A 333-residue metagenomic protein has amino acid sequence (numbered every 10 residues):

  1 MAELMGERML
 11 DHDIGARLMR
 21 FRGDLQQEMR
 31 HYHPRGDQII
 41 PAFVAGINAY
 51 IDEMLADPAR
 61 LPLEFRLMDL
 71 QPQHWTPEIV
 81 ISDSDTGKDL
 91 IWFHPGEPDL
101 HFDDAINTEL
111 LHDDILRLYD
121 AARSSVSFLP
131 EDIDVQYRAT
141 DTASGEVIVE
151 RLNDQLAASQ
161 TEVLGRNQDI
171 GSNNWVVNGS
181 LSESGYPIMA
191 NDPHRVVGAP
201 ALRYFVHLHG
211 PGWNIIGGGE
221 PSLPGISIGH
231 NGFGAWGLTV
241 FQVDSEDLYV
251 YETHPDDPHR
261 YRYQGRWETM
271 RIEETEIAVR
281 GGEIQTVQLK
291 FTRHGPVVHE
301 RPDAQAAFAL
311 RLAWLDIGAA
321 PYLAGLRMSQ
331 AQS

Functional and structural regions predicted by a protein language model:
M1-G36, H207-G225, T253-R266: Aromatic/His-enriched, Gly/Pro-containing loop or helix-boundary segments that lie immediately adjacent to catalytic
M1-I188, P193, A199: Substrate-recognition/specificity elements adjacent to catalytic centers across diverse enzyme folds
D69, G179-L181, P193-V197, L208-G210 (+4 more regions): Short, flexible loop/turn elements at secondary-structure junctions
S84, H101-D103, G185-Y186, V197-A201 (+7 more regions): Short helix/loop capping segments that flank catalytic or ligand/cofactor-binding pockets
S159-P187, A199, F205, P296-A331: Glycine-rich loop/turn
N174, G185-I188, P224-I226, F233-A235 (+2 more regions): Beta-sheet entry/capping signal
N214-Q285, L326-Q330: Compact, glycine/acidic-enriched structural inserts
R260-A319: Extended, loop-rich substrate-binding clefts of extracytoplasmic carbohydrate-active enzymes
